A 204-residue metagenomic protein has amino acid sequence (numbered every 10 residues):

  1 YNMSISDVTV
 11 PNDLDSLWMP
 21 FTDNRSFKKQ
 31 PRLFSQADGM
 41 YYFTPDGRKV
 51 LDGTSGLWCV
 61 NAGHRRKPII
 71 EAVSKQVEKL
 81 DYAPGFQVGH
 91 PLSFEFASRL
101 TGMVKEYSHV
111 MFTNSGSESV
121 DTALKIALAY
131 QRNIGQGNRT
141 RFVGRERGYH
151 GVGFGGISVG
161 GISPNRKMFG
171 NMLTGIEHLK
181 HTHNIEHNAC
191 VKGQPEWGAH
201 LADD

Functional and structural regions predicted by a protein language model:
S4-D38, V88, W197, L201: Active-site-adjacent loop/helix segments that line or gate small-molecule/cofactor pockets in enzymes
S6-D7, F21, K49-Q136, V143: Glycine-rich loop-to-alpha-helix module at the N-terminal edge of alpha/beta enzyme cores
S16-W18, W58, R141, Y149: Tryptophan-centric aromatic hotspots in well-structured domains and transmembrane helices
P31-D52: Active-site and channel-lining beta-strand-loop segments that bind or position nucleotide-derived/phosphorylated
Y41, C59-A62, E177: Short, well-ordered beta-strand elements within core beta-sheets of diverse protein domains
F43, G63, G156-G160: Short beta-strand-to-turn element immediately C-terminal to the catalytic PLP-Schiff-base lysine in fold type I
S98-D204: PLP-dependent aspartate aminotransferase-fold enzymes
